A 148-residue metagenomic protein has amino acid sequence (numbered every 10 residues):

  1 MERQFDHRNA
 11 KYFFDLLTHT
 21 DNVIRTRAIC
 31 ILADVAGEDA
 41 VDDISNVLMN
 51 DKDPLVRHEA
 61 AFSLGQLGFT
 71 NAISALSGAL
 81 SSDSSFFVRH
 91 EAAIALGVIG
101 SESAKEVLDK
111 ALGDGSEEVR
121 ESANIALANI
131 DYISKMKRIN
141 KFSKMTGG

Functional and structural regions predicted by a protein language model:
R3, I31, S63, A95 (+2 more regions): Core register positions within helices of long alpha-helical scaffolds
R3-L16, G37-N50, F69-S81, S101-G113 (+1 more regions): Amphipathic alpha-helical scaffolding segments comprising HEAT/armadillo-like alpha-solenoid repeats
H7, N22-V23, E38, K52-L55 (+3 more regions): Alpha-helix N-cap/helix-start positions at coil->helix boundaries
L32, V47, S63-L64, A79-L80 (+1 more regions): TPR/Sel1-like alpha-solenoid repeat signature
S82-V88, A93-V98: Short, solvent-exposed interaction modules
V119-E121, I125, N140: Solenoidal tandem-repeat scaffolds enriched in leucines and small polar residues
